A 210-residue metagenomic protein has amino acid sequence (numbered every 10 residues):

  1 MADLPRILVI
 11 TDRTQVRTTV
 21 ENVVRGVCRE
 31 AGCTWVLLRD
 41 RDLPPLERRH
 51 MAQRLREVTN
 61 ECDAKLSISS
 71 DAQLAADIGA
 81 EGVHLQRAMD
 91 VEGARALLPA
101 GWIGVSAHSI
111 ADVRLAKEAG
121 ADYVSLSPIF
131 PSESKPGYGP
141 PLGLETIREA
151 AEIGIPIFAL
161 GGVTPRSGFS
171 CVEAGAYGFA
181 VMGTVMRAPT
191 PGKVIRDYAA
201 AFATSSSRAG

Functional and structural regions predicted by a protein language model:
M1-L85, M89, G93-D122, E149 (+4 more regions): Conserved N-terminal beta1-alpha1 strand-loop-helix module at the mouth
A75, F130-P136: A short acidic, helix-capping loop that chelates divalent metal ions and anchors anionic groups
S127-F130, P140, I155: Hydrophobic alpha-helix-in-membranes signature
I129-P131, V163-P165: Short acidic/polar capping segments at secondary-structure boundaries
K135-P141, T146-R148: Substrate-recognition "cap/lid" segment bordering the active-site pocket of phosphatases
P136-Y138, A159, E173: Active-site-adjacent loop and "lid" segments of alpha/beta metabolic enzymes
Y177: Short, glycine/charged-rich "phosphate-handling" switch motifs in NTP-dependent and phosphotransfer domains
